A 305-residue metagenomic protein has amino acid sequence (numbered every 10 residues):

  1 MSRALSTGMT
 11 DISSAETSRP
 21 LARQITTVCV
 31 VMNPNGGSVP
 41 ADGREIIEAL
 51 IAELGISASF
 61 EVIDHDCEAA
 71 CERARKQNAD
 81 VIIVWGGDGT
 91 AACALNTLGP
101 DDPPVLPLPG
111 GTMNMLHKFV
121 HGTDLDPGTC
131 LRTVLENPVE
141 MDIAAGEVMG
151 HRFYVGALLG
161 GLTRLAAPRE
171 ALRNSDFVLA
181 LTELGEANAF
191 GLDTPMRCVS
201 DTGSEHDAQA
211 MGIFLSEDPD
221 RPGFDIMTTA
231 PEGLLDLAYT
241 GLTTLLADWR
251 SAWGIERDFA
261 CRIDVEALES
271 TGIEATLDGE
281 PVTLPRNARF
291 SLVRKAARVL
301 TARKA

Functional and structural regions predicted by a protein language model:
M1-I82, A92, P100, R132: ATP/NTP phosphate-donor binding region
T10-E16, T228-A305: ATP/nucleoside-binding phosphotransfer catalytic cores, i.e., glycine-rich phosphate-binding loops
L21-Q24, A74-N78, E147, H206-D207 (+1 more regions): Flexible, charged surface loops at secondary-structure boundaries
I25, G55-A58, F153-Y154, E205-F214 (+4 more regions): A broad structural signal for short, well-ordered beta-strand segments within beta-sheet-rich domains
I25-V30, V105, I226, C261-D264: Hydrophobic beta-strand segments of well-ordered beta-sheets in folded domains
V31, E61, P100-G223: Catalytic core of DAGKc-family lipid kinases
V84-D88: N-terminal glycine-rich "phosphate-gripper" loop used for MgATP/nucleotide binding and carboxylate activation
A92-N96, K118: Short, hydrophobic alpha-helix immediately C-terminal to the catalytic nucleophile
